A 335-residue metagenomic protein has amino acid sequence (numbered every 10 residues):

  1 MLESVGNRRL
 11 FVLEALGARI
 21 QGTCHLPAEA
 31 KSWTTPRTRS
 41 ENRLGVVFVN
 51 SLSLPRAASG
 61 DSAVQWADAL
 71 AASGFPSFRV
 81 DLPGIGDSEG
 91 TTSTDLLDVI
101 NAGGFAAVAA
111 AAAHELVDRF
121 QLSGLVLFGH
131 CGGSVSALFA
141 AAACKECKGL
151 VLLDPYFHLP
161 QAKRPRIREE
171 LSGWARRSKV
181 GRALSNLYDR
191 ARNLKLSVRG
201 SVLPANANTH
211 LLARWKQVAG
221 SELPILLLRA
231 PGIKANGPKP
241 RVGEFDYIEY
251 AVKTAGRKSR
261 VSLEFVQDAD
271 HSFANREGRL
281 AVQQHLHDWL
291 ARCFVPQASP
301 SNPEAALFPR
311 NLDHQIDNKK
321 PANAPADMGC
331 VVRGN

Functional and structural regions predicted by a protein language model:
M1-E41, N275: N-terminal cap/lid segment of alpha/beta-hydrolase-fold proteins
E14, W66, A183-N311: Serine-hydrolase catalytic core
A28-R79: Short, surface-exposed "cap/lid" segments of acyl-processing enzymes
V49-N50, L82, L153, V266: Alpha/beta-hydrolase
D81-L97: Glycine-rich "HGGG/HGxG" loop immediately N-terminal to the catalytic nucleophile of the alpha/beta-hydrolase
L96-R119: Alpha/beta-hydrolase active-site loop
A111-G173: Primarily recognizes the serine-hydrolase "nucleophile elbow" in alpha/beta-hydrolase and SGNH/GDSL folds
K320-M328: Positively charged N-terminal leader segments that act as targeting/secretion signals
